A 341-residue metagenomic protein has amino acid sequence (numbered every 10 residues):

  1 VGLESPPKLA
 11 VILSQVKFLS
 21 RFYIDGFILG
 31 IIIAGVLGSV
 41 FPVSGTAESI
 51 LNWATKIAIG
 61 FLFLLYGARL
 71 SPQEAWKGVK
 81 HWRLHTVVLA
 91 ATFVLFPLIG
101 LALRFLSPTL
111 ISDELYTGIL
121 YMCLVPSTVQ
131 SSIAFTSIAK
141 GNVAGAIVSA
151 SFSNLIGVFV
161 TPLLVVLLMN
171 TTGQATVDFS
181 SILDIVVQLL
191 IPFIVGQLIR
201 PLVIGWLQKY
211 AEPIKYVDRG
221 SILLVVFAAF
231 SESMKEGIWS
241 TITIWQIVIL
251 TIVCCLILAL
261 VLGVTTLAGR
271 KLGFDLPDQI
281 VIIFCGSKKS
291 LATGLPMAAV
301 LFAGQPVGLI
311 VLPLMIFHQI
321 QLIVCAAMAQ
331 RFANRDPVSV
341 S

Functional and structural regions predicted by a protein language model:
L3-S107, V166, N170-F274, D336 (+1 more regions): Structural signature of multi-pass alpha-helical membrane transport proteins
K77, Q130-N142, L267-K271, M297-A303 (+1 more regions): Helix-loop junctions at the membrane interface of multi-pass solute transporters
W82-L89, L110-L124, G141-S151, V248-I249 (+2 more regions): The feature identifies polytopic integral membrane transport proteins across all domains of life
A91-I99, L124-V129, G145-V166, V186-L189 (+2 more regions): Membrane-embedded alpha-helical segments of transport systems, primarily multispan ion/solute transporters
R104-F159, M169-S181: Membrane-interface helix-loop-helix junctions at boundaries between adjacent transmembrane segments
G237-I244, M297-M315: Extracellular/periplasmic helix-loop-helix junctions in multi-pass membrane proteins
V261-G269, M297, V311-P337: Membrane-helix cytosolic exit motif
V264-M297, S339: C-terminal hydrophobic structural anchor segments that stabilize assembly/packing rather than catalytic chemistry
